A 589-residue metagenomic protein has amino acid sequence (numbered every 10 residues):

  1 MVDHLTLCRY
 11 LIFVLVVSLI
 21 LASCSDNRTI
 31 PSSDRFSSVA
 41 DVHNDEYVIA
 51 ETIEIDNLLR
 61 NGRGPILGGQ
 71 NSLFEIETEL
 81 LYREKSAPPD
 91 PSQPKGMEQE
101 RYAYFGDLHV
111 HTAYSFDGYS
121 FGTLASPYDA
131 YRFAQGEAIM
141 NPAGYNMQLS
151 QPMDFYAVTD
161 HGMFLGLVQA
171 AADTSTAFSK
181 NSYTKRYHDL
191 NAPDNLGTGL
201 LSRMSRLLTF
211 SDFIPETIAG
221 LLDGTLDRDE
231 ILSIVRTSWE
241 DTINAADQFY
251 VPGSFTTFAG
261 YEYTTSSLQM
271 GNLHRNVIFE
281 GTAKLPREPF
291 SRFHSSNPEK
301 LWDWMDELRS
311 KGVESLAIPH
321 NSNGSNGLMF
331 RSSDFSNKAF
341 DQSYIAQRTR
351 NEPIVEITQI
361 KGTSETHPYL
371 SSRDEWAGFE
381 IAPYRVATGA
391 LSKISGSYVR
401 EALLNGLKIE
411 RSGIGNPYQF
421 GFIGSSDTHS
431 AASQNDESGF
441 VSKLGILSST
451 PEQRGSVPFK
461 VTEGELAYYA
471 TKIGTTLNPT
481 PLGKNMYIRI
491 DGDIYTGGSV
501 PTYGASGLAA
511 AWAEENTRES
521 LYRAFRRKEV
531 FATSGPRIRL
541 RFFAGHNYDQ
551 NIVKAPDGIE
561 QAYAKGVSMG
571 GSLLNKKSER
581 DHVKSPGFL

Functional and structural regions predicted by a protein language model:
V2-L11: Bacterial N-terminal signal peptides that target proteins for export
L21-S23: C-terminal motif of bacterial Sec signal peptides marking the signal peptidase cleavage site
N27-P127, Y131-A134, A138-H188, R228-I231 (+4 more regions): C-terminal functional module detector
Y183-G220: Low-complexity, serine/threonine/proline-enriched polar segments
I278-F279: Long, charge-dense tracts
A283, F293-S296: Conserved, charged catalytic cores of large soluble enzymes
K300: Acidic, metal/ion-coordinating pockets
